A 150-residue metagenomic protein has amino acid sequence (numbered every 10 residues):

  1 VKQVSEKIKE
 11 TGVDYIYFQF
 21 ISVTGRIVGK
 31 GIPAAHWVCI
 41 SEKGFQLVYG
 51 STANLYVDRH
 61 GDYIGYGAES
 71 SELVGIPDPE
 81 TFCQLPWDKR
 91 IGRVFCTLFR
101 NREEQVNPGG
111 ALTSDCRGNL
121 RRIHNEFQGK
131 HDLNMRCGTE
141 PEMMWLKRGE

Functional and structural regions predicted by a protein language model:
V1-E150: ATP/Mg2+-dependent ligation/transfer catalytic cores
